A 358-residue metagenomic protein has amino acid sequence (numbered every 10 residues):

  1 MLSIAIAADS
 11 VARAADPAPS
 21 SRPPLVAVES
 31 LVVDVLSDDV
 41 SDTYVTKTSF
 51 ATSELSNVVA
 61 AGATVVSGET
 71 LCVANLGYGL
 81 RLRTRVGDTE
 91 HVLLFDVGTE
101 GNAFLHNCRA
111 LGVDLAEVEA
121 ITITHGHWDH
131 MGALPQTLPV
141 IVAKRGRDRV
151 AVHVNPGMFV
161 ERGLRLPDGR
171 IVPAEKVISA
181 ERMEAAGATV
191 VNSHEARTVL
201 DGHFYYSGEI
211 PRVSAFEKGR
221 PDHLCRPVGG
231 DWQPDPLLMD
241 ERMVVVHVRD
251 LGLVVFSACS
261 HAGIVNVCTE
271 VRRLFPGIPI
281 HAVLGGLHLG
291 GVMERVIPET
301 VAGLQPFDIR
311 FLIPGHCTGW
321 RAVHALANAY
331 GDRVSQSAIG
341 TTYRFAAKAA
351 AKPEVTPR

Functional and structural regions predicted by a protein language model:
S3-T89, D201, Y206-V244, V248: Zn-dependent metallo-beta-lactamase
I6-V28, T46-T48, E299, P306-R358: C-terminal regulatory/interaction regions
L36-V40, V97-G98, N155-G157, S193-E195 (+5 more regions): Fold-independent oxyanion-binding glycine-rich loops and adjacent beta-strand/coil segments at enzyme active sites
V40-T43, N102, F159-E161, R212-F216 (+1 more regions): Short, acidic Gly/Pro/Ser/Thr-rich loop/turn segments
E69-L76, T84-A120, P135-Q136, A143 (+2 more regions): Pre-active-site segment of Zn-dependent metallo-hydrolases
F95-D96, C108, H125, H203 (+2 more regions): Divalent metal-coordination and catalytic microenvironments
E117-N192, A196, G208-G219, A302-R310: Active-site HxH/HxHxD metal-binding segment of metal-dependent hydrolases
A120, H127-M131, A151, G230-Y343: Cap/insert and terminal regions of metallo-dependent hydrolase folds
